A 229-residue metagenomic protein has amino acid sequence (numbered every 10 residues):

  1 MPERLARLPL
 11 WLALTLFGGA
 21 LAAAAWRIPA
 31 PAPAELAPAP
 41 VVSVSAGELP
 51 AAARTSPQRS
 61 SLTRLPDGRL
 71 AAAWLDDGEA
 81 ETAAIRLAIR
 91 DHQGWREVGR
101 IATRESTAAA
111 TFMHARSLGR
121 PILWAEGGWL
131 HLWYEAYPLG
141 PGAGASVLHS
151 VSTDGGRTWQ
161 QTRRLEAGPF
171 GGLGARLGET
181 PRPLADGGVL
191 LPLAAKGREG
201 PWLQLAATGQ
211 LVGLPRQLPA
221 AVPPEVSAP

Functional and structural regions predicted by a protein language model:
E3-T55, R64-H114, W124-L177, R182-P229: Beta-rich carbohydrate-recognition and catalytic domains
